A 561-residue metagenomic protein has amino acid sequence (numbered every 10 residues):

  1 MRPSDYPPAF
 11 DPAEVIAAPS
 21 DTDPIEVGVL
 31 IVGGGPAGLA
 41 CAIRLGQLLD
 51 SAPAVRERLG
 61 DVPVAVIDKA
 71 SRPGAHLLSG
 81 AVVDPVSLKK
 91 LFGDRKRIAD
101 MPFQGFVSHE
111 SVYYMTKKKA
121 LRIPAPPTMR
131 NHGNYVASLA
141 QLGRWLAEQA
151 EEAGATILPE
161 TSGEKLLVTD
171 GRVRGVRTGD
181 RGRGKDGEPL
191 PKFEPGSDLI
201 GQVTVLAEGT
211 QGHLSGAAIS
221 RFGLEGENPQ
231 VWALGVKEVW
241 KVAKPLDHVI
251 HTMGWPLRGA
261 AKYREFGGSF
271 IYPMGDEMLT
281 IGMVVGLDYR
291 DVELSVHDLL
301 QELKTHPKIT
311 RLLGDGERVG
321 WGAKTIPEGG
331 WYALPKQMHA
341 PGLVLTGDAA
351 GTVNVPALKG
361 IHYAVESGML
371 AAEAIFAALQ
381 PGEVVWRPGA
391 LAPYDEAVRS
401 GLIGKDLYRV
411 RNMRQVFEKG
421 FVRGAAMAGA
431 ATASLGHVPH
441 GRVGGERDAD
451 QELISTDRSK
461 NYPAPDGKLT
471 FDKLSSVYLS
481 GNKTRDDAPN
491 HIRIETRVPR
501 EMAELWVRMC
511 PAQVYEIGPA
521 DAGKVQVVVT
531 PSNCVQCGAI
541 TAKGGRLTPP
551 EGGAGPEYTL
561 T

Functional and structural regions predicted by a protein language model:
M1-V29, R44-A65, S476, G481-K483 (+3 more regions): Extreme N-terminal leader/targeting segments of oxidoreductases
S4-D5, K324-G351, V355, S475-D487 (+2 more regions): FAD-binding beta-loop-beta segment adjacent to the flavin cofactor pocket
G33-P36, L139: Glycine-rich Rossmann-fold phosphate-binding loop(s) that bind the pyrophosphate of adenine dinucleotide cofactors
R44-L48, G60-K117: N-terminal FAD cofactor-binding segment of flavoenzymes
E57-G60, A140-W145, Q149-L312, L370 (+1 more regions): Predominantly flavin-linked oxidoreductase catalytic cores and closely associated redox partners
L59-D61, A75, G351-A357, M369 (+4 more regions): Active-site-proximal substrate-binding core of FAD-dependent oxidoreductases
F417-K468: C-terminal auxiliary extensions adjacent to catalytic cores
A503-L560: Iron-sulfur cluster-binding cysteine motifs and their immediate structural context in ferredoxin-like electron-transfer
